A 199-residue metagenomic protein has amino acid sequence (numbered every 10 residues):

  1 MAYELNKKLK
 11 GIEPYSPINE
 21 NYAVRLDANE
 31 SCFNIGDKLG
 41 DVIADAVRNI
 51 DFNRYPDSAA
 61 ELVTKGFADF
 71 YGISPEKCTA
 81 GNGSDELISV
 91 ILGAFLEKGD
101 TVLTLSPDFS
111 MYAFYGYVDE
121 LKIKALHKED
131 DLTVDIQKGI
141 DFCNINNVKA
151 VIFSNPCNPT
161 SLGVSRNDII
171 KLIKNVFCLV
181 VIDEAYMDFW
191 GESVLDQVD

Functional and structural regions predicted by a protein language model:
M1-R54: N-terminal "arm"/small-domain region of PLP-dependent enzymes with the aminotransferase-like
N29-C32, S84-D85, F109, N155-P159 (+1 more regions): Short glycine-rich anion-binding loops that position phosphate/pyrophosphate groups of nucleotides and phosphorylated
E61-T101: Phosphate-binding glycine-rich loop
A94-F153: PLP-dependent aminotransferase-like
Y115-G116, L172, Q197: Hydrophobic/aromatic ligand-binding patch that stacks against planar heteroaromatic rings of cofactors or nucleotides
D130-D188, E192: Active-site phosphate-binding strand-loop segment of PLP-dependent enzymes
S193-D199: Conserved active-site segment immediately N-terminal to the catalytic lysine that forms the internal aldimine
